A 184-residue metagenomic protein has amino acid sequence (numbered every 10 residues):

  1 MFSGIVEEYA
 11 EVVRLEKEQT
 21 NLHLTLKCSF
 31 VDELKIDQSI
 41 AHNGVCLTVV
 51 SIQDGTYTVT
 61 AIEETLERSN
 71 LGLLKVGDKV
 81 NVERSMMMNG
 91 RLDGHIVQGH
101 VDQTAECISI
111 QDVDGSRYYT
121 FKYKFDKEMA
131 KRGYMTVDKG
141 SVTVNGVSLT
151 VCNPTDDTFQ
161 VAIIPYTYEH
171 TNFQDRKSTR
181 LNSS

Functional and structural regions predicted by a protein language model:
M1-R180, S184: Conserved loop->alpha-helix
